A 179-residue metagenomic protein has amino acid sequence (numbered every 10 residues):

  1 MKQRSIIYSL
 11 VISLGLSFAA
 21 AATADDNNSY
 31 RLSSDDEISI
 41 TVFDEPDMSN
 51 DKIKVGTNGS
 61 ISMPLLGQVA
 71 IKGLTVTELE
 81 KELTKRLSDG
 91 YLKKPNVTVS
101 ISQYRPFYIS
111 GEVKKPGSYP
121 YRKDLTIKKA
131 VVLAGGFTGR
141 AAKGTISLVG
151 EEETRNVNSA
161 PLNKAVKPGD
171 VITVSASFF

Functional and structural regions predicted by a protein language model:
K2-R4, A21-F179: Ser/Thr/Pro/Gly-biased, low-complexity, turn-/loop-rich segments that often occur immediately after N-terminal
S9-S17: Bacterial N-terminal signal peptides
